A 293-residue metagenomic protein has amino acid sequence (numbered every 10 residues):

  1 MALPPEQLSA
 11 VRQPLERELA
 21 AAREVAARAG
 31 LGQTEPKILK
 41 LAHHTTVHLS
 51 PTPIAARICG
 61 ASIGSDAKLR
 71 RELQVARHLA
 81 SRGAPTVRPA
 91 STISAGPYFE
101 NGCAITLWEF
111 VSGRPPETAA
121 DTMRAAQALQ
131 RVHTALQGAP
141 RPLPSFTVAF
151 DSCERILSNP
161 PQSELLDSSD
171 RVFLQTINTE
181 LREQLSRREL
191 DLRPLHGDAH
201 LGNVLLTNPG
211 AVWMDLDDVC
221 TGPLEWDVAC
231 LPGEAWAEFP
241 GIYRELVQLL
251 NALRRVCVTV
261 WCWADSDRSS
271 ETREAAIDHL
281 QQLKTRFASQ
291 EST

Functional and structural regions predicted by a protein language model:
M1-Q33: Juxta-kinase regulatory segment immediately upstream of eukaryotic protein kinase catalytic domains
E16-L19, I58-N101, E117-V132: A conserved alpha-helical element in kinase catalytic cores
A29-S50: ATP-binding glycine-rich phosphate-binding loop
G60-A61, A104-T118, C153-L165, V256-E274: A glycine-centered beta->alpha junction motif in the catalytic cores of kinase/phosphotransferase enzymes
S112-D170, L192: A cross-family kinase active-site recognition segment
R193-P194, L206-N251: Active-site Asp-x-Gly
P194-H196, L201: Catalytic-loop of the protein kinase fold
G241-T293: Helix-rich C-terminal or lid/interface subdomains of diverse kinases
